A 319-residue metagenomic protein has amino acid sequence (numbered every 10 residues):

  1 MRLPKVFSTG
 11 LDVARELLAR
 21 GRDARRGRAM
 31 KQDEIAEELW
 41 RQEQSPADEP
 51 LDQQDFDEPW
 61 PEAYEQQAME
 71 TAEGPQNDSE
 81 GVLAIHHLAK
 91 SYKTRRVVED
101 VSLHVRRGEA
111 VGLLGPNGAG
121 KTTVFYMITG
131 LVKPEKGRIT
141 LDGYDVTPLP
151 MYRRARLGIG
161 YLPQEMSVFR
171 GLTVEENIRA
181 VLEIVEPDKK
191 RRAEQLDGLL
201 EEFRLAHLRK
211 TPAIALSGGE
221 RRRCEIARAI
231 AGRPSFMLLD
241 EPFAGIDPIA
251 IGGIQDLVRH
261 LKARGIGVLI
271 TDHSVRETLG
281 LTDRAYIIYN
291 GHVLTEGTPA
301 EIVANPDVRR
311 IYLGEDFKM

Functional and structural regions predicted by a protein language model:
L114-P116: The feature captures the beta-strand-to-loop junction immediately N-terminal to the Walker
T129: Helix-to-loop junction immediately C-terminal to a conserved catalytic motif
R179, K190-L208, Q255-R259: Conserved ABC ATPase "signature" region
P212-L216, E220: Conserved ABC ATPase signature
R233: Conserved catalytic motifs of ABC-family nucleotide-binding domains
M237-E241: Catalytic Walker B motif of ABC-type/P-loop ATPase nucleotide-binding domains
